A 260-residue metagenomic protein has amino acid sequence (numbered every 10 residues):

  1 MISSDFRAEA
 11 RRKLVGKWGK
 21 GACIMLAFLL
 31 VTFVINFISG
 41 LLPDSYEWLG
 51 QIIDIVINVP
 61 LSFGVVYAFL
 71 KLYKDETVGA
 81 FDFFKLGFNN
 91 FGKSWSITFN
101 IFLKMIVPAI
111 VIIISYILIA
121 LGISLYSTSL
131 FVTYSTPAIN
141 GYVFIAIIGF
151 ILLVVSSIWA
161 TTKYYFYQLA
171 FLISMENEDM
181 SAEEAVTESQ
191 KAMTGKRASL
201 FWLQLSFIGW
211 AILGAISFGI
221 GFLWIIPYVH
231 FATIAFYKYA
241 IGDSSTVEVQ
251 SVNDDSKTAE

Functional and structural regions predicted by a protein language model:
M1-E260: Hydrophobic alpha-helical membrane segments
